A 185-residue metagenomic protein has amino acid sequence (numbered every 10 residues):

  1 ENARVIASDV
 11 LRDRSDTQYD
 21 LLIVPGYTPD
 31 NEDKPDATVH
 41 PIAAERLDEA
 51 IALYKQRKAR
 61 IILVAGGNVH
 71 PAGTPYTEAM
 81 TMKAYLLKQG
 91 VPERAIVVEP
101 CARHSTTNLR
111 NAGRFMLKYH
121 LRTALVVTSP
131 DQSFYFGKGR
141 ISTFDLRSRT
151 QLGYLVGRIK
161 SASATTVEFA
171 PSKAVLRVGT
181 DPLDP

Functional and structural regions predicted by a protein language model:
E1-P185: A structural signal for short, hydrophobic/glycine-enriched beta-strand patches
